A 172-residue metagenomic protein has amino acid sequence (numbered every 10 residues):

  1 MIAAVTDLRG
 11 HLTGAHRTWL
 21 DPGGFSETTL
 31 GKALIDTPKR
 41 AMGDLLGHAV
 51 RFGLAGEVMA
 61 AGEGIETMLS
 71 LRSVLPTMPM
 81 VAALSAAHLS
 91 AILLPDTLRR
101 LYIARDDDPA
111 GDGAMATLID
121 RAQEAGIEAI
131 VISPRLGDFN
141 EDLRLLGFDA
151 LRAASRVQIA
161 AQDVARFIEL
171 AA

Functional and structural regions predicted by a protein language model:
M1-T97: Phosphate-handling DNA/RNA-contact segment within nucleic-acid enzymes
G56-A60, I65-A172: TOPRIM fold recognition
